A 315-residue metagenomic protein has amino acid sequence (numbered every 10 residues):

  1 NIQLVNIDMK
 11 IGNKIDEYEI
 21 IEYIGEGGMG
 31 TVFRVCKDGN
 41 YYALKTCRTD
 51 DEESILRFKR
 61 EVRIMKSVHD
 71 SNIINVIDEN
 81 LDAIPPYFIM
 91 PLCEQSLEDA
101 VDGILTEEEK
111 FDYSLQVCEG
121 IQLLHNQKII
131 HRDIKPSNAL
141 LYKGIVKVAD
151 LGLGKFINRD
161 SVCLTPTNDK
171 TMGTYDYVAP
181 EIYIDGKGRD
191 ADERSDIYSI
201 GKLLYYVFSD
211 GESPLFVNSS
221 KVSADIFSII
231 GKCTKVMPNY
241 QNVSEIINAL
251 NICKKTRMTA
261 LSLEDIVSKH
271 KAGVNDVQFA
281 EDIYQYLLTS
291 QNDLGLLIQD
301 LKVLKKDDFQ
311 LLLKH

Functional and structural regions predicted by a protein language model:
I21-G27, V32: Protein kinase glycine-rich loop
R48-S67: AlphaC helix of the eukaryotic protein kinase fold
D78-N80: A short, aromatic-enriched beta-strand patch in the conserved N-lobe beta-sheet of the protein kinase catalytic domain
A83-S96: Conserved short submotifs of the Hanks-type protein kinase catalytic core that shape the nucleotide-binding pocket
L97-T106: AlphaC helix of the protein kinase catalytic domain
Y113-S114: Activation segment signature within eukaryotic-like protein kinase domains
H125-L141: Catalytic-loop of the protein kinase fold
P166-I182: Conserved activation segment of eukaryotic-like protein kinases, specifically the C-terminal portion of the activation
